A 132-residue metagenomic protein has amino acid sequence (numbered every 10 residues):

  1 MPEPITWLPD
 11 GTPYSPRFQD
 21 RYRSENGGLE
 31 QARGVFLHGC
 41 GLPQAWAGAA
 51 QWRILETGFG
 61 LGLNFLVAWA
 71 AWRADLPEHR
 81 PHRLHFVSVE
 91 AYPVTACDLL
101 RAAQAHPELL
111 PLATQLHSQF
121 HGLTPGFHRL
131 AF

Functional and structural regions predicted by a protein language model:
M1-W52, G60-E78: Class I SAM-dependent methyltransferase Rossmann-like catalytic core, especially the SAM/SAH-binding loop
P2, R17, Q31, P81 (+2 more regions): Alpha-helical structural elements
R53-L55, V87: Conserved beta-strand elements of the Class I
L66-W69, A96-R101: Short, conserved acidic/polar surface loops in the N-terminal third of protein domains
R83-E90: Conserved SAM-binding motif I beta-strand of class I
D98-F132: S-adenosyl-L-methionine
